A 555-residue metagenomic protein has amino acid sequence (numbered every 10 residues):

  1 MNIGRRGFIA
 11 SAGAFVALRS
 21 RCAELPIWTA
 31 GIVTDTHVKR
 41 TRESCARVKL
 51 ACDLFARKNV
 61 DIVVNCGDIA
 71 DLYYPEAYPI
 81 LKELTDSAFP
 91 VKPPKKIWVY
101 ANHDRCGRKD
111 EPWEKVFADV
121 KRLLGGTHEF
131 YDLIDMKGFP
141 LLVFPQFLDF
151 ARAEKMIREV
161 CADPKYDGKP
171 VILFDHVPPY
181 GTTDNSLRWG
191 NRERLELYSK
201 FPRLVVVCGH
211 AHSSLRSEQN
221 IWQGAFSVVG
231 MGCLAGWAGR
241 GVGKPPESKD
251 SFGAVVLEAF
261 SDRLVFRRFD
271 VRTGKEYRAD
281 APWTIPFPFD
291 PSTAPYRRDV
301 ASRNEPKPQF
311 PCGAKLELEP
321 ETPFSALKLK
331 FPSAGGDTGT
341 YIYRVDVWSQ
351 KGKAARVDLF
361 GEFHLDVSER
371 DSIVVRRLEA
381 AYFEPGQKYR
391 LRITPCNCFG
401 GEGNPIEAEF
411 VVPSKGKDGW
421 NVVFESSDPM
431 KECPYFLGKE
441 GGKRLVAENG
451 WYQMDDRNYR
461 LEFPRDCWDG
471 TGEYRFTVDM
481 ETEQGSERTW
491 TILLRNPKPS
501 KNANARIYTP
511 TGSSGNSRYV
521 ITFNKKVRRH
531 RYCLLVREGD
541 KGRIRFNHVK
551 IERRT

Functional and structural regions predicted by a protein language model:
M1-F15: N-terminal secretory signal peptides and thylakoid transit peptides that target proteins across membranes
C22-Y78: N-terminal active-site segment of His-dependent metallophosphoesterases
I27, Y74-Y166, R192-R203, R216-F260 (+1 more regions): Extended active-site neighborhood of metal-dependent phosphoesterases/phosphodiesterases
S248-E362, E369, T394-N397, G401-D418: A short C-terminal boundary segment appended to hydrolase-like catalytic domains
F383-F399: Beta-strand-rich modules
S414-E440: Extracellular carbohydrate-recognition regions
G442-R457: Short carbohydrate-recognition loop motifs
P499-R529: Extracellular carbohydrate recognition and processing domains and analogous Trp-centered ligand-binding platforms
